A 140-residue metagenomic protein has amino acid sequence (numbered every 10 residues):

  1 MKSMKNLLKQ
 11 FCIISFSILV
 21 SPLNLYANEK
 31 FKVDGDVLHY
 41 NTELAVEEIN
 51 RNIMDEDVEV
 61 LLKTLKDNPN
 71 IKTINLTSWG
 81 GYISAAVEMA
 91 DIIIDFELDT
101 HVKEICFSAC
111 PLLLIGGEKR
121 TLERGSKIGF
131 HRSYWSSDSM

Functional and structural regions predicted by a protein language model:
K2-C12: Bacterial N-terminal signal peptides that target proteins for export
C12-P22: Bacterial N-terminal signal peptides
L23-L112, G116-M140: Terminal-region recognition feature
